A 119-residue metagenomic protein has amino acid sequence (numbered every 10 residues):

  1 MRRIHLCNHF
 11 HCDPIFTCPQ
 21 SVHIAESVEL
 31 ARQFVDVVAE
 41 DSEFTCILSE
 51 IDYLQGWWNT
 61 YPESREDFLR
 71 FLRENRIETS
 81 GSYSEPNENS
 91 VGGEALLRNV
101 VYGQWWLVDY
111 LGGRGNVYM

Functional and structural regions predicted by a protein language model:
M1-M119: Carbohydrate-active enzymes and regulators
